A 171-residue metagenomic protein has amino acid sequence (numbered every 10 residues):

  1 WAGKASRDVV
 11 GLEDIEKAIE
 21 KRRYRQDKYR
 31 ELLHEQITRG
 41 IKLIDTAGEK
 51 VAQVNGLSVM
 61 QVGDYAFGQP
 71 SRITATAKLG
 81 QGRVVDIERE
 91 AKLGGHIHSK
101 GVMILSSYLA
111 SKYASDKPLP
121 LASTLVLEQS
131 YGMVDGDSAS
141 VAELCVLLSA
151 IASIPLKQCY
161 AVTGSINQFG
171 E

Functional and structural regions predicted by a protein language model:
W1-G48, V59: C-terminal helical "lid" subdomain and adjoining coupling/linker elements of P-loop NTPases
I37, Q53, L105: Extended, charged alpha/beta regions that create polyanion-binding interfaces
G48, L57-E171: Terminal-proximal interaction/regulatory segments of ATP-powered molecular machines
